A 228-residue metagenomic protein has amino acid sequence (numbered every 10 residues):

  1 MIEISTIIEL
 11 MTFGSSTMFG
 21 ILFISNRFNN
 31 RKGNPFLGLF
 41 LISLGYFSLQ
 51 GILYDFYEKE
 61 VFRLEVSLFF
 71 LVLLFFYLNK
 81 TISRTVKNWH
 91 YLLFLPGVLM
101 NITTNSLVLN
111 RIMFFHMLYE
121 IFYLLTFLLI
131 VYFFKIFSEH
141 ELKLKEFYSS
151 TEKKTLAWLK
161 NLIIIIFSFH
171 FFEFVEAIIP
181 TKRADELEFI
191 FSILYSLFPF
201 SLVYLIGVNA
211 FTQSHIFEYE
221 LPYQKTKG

Functional and structural regions predicted by a protein language model:
M1-T104, M117-E120: N-terminal low-complexity or simple alpha-helical regulatory segments that function as activation/interaction modules
T12-M18, L68-F76, L124-K135, P199-V208: Hydrophobic cores of alpha-helical transmembrane segments in multi-pass inner/ER membrane proteins, independent
R27-F47, L118-T181, E186-L202: Alpha-helical transmembrane segments of multi-pass integral membrane proteins
F28, F56, T81-T85, N110 (+4 more regions): Membrane-interface elements of multi-pass transporters and channels
L49-Y57, I102-M113, V175-D185: Juxtamembrane "helix-exit" motif on the non-cytosolic side of transmembrane helices
D55-F62, V98-V108, T126-E146: Cytoplasmic juxtamembrane interface segments
V208-G228: Membrane-proximal linker segments that couple transmembrane helices to downstream signaling/catalytic modules
